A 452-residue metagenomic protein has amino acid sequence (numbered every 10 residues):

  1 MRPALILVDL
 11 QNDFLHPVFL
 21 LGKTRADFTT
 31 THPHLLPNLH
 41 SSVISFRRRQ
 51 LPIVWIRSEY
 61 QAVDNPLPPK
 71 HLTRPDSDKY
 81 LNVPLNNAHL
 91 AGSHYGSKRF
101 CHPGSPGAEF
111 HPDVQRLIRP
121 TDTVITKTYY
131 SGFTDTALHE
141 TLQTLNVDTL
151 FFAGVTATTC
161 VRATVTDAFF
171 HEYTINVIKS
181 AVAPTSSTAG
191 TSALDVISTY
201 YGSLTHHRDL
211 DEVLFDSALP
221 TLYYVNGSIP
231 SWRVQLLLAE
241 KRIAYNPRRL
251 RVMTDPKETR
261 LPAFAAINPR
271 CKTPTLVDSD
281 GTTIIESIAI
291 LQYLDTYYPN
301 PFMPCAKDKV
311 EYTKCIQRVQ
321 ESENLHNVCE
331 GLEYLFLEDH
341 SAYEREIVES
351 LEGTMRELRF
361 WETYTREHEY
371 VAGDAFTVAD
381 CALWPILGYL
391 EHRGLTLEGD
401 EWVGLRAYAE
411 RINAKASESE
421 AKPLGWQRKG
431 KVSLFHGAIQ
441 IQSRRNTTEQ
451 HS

Functional and structural regions predicted by a protein language model:
M1-A4, F14, S41, R48-R49 (+1 more regions): Active-site-adjacent betaalpha module
I6-V8, K179, A379: Active-site flanking residues adjacent to catalytic metal/cofactor-binding acidic residues
L15-H32: Acidic/histidine-rich helix-loop elements that form or flank divalent-metal/phosphate-binding sites at the catalytic
H34-P52: A short, N-terminal amphipathic alpha-helix
L51-S58, I178: Short beta-strand segments at enzyme active-site cores
V161-T164, H171-S187, V371-D374, H392-R406 (+1 more regions): Short conserved catalytic/interaction loops centered on acidic-Pro-aromatic/His motifs
A218-V348, E369, S452: GST-like domain detector, emphasizing the conserved glutathione-binding G-site in the N-terminal thioredoxin-like
S322-A414: GST-like fold's C-terminal all-alpha helical module
